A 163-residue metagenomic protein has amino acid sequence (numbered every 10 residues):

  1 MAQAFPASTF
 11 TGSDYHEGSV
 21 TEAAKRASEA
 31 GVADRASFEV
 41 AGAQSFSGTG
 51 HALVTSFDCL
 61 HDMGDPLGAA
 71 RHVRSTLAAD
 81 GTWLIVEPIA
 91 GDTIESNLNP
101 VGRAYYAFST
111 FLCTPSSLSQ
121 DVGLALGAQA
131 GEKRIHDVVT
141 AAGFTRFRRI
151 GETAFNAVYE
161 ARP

Functional and structural regions predicted by a protein language model:
T9-D14: Conserved SAM-binding motif I beta-strand of class I
H16-G18: Conserved SAM/SAH-binding beta-strand->alpha-helix loop
A30-A43: Conserved SAM-binding strand-loop segment of SAM-dependent methyltransferases
A41-V54: A short acidic, Gly/Pro-enriched loop at the edge of an enzyme's catalytic core that lines a small-molecule cofactor
A52-L67: A short SAM/SAH-binding and catalytic strip from SAM-dependent methyltransferases
L67-A79: A short glycine-rich, Lys/Arg-flanked "PGG" loop and its adjoining helix->strand segment in the class I
V86-A142: C-terminal alpha-helical "lid/dimerization" subdomain adjacent to the S-adenosyl-L-methionine
A142-P163: Core SAM-dependent methyltransferase catalytic element
